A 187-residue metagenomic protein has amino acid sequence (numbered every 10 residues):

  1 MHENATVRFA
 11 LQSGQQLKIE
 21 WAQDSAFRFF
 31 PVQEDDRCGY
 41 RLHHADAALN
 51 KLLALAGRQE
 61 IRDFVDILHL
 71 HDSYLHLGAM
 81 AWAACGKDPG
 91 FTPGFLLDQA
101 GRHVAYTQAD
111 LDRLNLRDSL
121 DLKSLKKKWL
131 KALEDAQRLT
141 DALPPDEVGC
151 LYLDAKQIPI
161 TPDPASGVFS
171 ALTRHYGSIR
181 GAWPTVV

Functional and structural regions predicted by a protein language model:
M1-V187: Compositionally biased terminal segments of proteins
